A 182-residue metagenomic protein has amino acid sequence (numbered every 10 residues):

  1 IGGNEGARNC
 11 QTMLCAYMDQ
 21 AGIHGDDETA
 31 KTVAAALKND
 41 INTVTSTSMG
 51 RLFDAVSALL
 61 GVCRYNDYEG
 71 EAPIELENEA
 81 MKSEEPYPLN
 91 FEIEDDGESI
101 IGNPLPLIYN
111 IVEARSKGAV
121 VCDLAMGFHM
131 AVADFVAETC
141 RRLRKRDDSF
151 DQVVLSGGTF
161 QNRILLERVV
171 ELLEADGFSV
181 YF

Functional and structural regions predicted by a protein language model:
I1, G70, Q152-L155: Beta-strand segments within the central parallel beta-sheet cores of soluble alpha/beta enzyme folds
I1-A21, A35, F182: Phosphate/diphosphate-binding loops
G3, A125, H129, G158: Glycine- and other small-residue-rich loops at beta-strand/loop junctions that grip anionic moieties
A21-D27, K31-F150, I164-F178: A contiguous, well-structured pocket-lining segment that forms one wall/lid of small-molecule binding clefts in soluble
M49, V153-F160: Glycine-rich beta-strand-to-loop/alpha-helix junction loops that act as flexible
F150-S156, Y181-F182: Short beta-strands and strand-loop turn motifs
